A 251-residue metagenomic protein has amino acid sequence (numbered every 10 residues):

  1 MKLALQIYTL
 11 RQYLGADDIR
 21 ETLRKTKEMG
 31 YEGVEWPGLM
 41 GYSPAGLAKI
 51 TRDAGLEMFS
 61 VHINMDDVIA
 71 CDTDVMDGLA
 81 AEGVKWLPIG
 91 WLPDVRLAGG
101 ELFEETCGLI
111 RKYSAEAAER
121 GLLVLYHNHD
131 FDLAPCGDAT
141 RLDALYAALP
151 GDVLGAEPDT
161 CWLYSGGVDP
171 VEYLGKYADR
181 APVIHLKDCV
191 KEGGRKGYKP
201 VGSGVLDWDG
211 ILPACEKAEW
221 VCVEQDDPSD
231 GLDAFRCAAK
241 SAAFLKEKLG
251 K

Functional and structural regions predicted by a protein language model:
M1-M29, R52, G78-G83, C136-G155 (+1 more regions): Histidine-acidic metal/acid-base catalytic patches
Q6-L10, P37-L39, H62-D66, L92-D94 (+4 more regions): Active-site beta-loop-alpha junctions enriched in small/polar residues
R24, G33, E57, M65-A156 (+2 more regions): Active-site acidic/histidine proton-transfer and metal-coordination neighborhood in alpha/beta enzyme cores
V34, F59-V61, I184, V221: Generic beta-strand hydrophobic packing signal
E35-M40, P44, T51, D66 (+1 more regions): Domain-start "cap" segments at the beginnings of catalytic or binding domains
M40-I50, R96-A98, L102-F103: Active-site-adjacent beta->alpha loops and helix N-cap segments on the catalytic face of soluble alpha/beta enzymes
S43-A45, D72, L142, W208-D209: Short, well-ordered alpha-helical microsegments
S43-H62, L122: Short acidic, glycine/proline-enriched helix-loop-strand junctions
